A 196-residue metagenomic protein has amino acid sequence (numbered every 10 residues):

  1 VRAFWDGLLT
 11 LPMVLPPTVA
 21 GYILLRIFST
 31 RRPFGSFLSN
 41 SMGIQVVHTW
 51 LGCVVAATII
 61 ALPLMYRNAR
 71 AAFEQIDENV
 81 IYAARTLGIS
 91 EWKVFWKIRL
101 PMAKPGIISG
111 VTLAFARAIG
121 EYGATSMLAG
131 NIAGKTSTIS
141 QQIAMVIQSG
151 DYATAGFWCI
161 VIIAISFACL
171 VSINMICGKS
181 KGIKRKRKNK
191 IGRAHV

Functional and structural regions predicted by a protein language model:
V1-E74, I98-G123, V146, A155-G178: Membrane-water interface segments at the C-terminal ends of transmembrane alpha-helices in multi-pass inner-membrane
L25-R26, T30, A124-G150: Glycine-rich helix-loop "coupling/hinge" segments at transmembrane-helix boundaries in multipass transporters
R70-I81, R85, E91: Membrane-helix/interface signature in polytopic inner-membrane proteins
L87-G88, P101: Glycine/proline-centered hinge or cleavage motifs at structural transition points of membrane proteins
S180-K188: Short, Lys/Arg-enriched, Gly/Pro-containing loop segments at transmembrane-helix junctions of multi-pass membrane
A194-V196: Conserved small/polar residues in nucleotide/adenosyl-binding loops
